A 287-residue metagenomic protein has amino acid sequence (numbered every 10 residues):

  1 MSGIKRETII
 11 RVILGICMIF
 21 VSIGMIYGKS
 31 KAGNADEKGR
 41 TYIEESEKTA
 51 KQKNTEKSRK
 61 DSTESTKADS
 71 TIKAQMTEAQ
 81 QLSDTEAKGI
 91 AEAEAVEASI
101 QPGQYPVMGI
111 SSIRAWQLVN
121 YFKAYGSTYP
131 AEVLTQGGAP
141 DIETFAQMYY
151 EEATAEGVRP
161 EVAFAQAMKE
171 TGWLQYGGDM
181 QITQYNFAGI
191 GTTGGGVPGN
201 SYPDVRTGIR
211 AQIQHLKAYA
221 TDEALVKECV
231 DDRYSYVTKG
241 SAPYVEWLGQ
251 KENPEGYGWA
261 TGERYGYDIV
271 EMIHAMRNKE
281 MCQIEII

Functional and structural regions predicted by a protein language model:
S2-F164, M168-I287: Catalytic cores of secreted/periplasmic lytic hydrolases that degrade extracellular macromolecules
